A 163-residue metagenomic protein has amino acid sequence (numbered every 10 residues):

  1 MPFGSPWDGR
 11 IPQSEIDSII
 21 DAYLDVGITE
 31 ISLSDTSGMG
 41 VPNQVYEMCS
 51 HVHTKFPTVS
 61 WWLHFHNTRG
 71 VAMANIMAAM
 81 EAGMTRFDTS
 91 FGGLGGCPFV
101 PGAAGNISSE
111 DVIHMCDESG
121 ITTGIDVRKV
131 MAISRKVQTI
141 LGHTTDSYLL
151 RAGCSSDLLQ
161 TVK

Functional and structural regions predicted by a protein language model:
M1-K163: Catalytic cores and adjacent flexible loops of soluble metabolic enzymes that perform enolate/carbanion chemistry on
